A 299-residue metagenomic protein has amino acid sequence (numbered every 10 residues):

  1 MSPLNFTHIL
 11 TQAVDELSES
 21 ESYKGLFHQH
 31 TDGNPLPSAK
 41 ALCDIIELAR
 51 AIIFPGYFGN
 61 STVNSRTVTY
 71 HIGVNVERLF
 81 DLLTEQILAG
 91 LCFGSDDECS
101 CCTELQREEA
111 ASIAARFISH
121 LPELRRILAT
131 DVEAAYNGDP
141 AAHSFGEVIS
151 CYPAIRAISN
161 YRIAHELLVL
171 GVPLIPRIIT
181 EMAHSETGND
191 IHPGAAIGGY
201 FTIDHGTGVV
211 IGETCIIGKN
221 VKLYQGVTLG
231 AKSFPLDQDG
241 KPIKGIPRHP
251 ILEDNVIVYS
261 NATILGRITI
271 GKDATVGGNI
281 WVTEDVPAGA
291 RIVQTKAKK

Functional and structural regions predicted by a protein language model:
M1-I178: Terminal amphipathic alpha-helical/low-complexity segments used for targeting or macromolecular assembly
A183-K299: Structural signal for interior beta-strand "rungs" in well-ordered beta-sheet cores of soluble enzyme domains
